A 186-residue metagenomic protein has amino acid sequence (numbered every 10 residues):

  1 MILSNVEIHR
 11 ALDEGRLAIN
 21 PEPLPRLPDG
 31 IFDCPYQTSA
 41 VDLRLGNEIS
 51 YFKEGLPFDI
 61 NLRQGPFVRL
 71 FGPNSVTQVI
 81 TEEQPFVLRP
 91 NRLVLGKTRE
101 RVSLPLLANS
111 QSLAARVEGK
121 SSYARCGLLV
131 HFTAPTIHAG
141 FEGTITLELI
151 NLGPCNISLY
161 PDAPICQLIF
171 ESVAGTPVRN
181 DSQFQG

Functional and structural regions predicted by a protein language model:
M1-G186: DUTPase catalytic domain/fold
